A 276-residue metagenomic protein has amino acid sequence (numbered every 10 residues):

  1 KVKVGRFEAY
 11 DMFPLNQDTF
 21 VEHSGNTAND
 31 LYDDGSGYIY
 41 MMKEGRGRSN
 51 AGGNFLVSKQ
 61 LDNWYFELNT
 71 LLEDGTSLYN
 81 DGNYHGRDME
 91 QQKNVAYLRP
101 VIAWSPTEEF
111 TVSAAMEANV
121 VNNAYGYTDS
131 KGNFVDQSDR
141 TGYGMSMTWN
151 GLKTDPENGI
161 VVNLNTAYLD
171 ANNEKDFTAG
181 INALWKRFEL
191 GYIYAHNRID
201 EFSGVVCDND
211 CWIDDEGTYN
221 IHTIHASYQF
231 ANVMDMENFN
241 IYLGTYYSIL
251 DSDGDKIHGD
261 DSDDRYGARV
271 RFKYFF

Functional and structural regions predicted by a protein language model:
K1-E73, N94, A103-P106: Outer membrane beta-barrel
F7-D11, Q60, N69-E73, Y97 (+5 more regions): Outer-membrane beta-barrel pore domains and translocons
Y10, L15, G45-G53, E73-D74 (+6 more regions): Solvent-exposed loop/turn segments connecting transmembrane beta-strands in outer-membrane beta-barrel proteins
F13-N16, F66, G75-N80, V121-Y127 (+4 more regions): Outer-membrane beta-barrel proteins
T27-K43, Y79-M89, N123-S138, D200-D215 (+1 more regions): Flexible, solvent-exposed loop segments that connect beta-strands
D62-N63, P100-Q229: Detector for outer-membrane/organellar transmembrane beta-barrel domains, recognizing the amphipathic beta-strand
E67-Y125: Loop-centered beta-sheet repeat module
F230, D263-F276: Outer-membrane beta-barrel "beta-signal"
